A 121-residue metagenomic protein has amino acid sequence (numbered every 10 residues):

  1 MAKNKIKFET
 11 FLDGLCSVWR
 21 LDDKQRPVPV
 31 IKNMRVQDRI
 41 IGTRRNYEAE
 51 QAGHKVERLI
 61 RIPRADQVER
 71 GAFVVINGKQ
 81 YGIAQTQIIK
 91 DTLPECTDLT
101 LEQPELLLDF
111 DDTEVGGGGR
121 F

Functional and structural regions predicted by a protein language model:
M1-K24: Active-site-proximal polar cores
D23-F121: Short, conserved turn/kink motifs that form compact alpha/beta structural patches or helix kinks used as
